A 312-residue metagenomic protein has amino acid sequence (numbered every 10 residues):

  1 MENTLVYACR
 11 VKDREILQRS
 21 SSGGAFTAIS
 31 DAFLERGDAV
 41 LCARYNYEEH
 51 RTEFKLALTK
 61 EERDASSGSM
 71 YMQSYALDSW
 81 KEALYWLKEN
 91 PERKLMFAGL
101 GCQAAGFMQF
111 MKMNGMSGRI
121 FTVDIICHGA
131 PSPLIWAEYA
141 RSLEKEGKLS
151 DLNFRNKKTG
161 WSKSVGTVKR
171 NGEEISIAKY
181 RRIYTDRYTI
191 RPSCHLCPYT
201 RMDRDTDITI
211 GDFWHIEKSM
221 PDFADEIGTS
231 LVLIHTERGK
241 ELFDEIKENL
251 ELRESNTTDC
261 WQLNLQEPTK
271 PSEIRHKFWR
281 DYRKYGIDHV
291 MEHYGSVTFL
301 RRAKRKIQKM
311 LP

Functional and structural regions predicted by a protein language model:
M1-G99, E245-P312: Iron-sulfur-cluster electron-transfer modules
Q18-S22, F26, S132, R187-I190 (+1 more regions): Generic structural signal for well-ordered, non-membrane alpha-helical segments in soluble metabolic enzymes
R36-A39, G147-P312: Long, compositionally biased charged/polar accessory segments in the mid-to-C-terminal portions of proteins
V40-R44, M96-G99, T122-D124, N153 (+2 more regions): A structural signal for short, well-ordered beta-strand segments and their strand-loop junctions that often border
K60-E62, M111-S117, S142: A glycine- and small-aliphatic-rich helix-loop capping segment at beta-alpha/alpha-beta transitions that lines
G106-F107: Phosphate- and divalent-cation-binding pockets in alpha/beta enzyme and binding domains that engage nucleotide-derived
G118-S142, L265: Short, flexible loop segments at boundaries between secondary-structure elements
